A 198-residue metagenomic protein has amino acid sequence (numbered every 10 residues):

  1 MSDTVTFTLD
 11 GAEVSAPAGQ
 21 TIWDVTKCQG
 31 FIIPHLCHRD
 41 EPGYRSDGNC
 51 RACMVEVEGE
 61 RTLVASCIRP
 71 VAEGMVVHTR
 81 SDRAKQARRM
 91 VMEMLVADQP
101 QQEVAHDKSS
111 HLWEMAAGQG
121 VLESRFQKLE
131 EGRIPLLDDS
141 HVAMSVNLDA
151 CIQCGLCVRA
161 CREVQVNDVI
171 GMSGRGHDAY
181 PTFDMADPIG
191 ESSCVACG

Functional and structural regions predicted by a protein language model:
V5-E73: N-terminal cofactor/phosphate-binding cores enriched in small/glycine residues, especially glycine-rich loops such as
R51-C197: Fe-S ferredoxin-like electron-transfer domains and their immediately adjacent linker/connector regions across
